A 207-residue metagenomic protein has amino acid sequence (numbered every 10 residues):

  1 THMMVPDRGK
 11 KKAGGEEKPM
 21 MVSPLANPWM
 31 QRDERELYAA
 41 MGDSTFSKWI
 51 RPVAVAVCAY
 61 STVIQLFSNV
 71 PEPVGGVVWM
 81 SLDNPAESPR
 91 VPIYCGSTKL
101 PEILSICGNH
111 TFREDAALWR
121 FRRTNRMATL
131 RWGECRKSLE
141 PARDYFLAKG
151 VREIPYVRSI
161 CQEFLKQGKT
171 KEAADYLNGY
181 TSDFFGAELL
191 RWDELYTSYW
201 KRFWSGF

Functional and structural regions predicted by a protein language model:
T1-F207: C-terminus-biased signal that marks the final domain/tail of proteins
